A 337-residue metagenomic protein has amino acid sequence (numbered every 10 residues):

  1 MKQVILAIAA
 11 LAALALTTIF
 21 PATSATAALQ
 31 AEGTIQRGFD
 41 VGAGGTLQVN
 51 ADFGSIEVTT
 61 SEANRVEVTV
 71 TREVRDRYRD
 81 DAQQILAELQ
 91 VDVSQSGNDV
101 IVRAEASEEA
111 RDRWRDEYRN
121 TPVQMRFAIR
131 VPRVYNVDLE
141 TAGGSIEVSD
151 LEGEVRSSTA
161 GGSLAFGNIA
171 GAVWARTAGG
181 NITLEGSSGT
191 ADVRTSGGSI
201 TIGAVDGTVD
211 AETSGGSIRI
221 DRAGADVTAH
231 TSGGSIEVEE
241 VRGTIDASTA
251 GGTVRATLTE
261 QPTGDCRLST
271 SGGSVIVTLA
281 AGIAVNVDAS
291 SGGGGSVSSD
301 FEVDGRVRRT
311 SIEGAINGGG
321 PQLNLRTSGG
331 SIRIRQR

Functional and structural regions predicted by a protein language model:
M1-R337: Intrinsically disordered, low-complexity terminal regions
